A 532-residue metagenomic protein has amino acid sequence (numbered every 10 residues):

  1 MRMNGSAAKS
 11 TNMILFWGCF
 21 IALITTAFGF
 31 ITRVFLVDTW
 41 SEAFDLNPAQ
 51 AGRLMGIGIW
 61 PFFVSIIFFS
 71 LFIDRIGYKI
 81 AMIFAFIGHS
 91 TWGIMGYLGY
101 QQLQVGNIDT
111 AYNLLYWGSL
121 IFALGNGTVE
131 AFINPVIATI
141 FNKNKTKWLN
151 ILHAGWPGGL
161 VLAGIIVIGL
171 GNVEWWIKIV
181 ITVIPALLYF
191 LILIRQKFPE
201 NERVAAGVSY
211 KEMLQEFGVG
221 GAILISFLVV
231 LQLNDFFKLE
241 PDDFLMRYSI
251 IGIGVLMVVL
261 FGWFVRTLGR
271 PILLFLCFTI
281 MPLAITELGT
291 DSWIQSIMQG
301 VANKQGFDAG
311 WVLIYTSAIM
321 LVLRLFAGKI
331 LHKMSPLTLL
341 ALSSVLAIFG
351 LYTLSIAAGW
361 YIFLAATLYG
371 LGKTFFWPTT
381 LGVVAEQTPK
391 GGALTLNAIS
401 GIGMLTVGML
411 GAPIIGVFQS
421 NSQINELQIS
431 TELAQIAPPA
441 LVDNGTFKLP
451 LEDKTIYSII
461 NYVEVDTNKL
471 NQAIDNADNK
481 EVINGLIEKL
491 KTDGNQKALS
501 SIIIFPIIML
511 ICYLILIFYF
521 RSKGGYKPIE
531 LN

Functional and structural regions predicted by a protein language model:
I14-P48, N134, T290-M298, G411-I415: Extracytoplasmic
R33-V37, G218-Y248, G262-I314, G408-F418: Extracytoplasmic gate region of multi-pass secondary transporters
R53-L71, I314-A327: Central cavity-lining transmembrane alpha-helices of secondary-active solute carriers, predominantly the Major
I87-I108, V345-A357: C-terminal ends and interior cores of transmembrane alpha-helices in multi-pass membrane transporters/permeases
N144-V167, N397-Q419: Glycine-rich segments within core transmembrane alpha-helices of 12-TM secondary carriers
L152-G254: Helix-loop-helix hairpin linking two adjacent transmembrane segments in secondary transporters
I414-I503: Low-complexity, proline/glycine-enriched hydrophobic segments characteristic of transmembrane helices
